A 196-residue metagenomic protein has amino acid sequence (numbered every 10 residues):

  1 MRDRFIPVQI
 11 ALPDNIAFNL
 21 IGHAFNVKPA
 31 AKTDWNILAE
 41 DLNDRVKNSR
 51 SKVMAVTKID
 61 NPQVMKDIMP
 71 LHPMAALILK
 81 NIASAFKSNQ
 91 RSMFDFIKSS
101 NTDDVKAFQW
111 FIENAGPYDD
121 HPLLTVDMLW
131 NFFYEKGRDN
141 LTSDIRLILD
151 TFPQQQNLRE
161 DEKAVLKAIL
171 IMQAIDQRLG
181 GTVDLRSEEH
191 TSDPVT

Functional and structural regions predicted by a protein language model:
M1-W110, P122: Conserved P-loop NTPase catalytic core
I37-E40, D44, L147-D150, L170: Polar/charged alpha-helical tracts
K47-V56, M65-P70, K136-L147, G180-L185: Active-site-adjacent bridging/hinge elements
D67, L71, G137, N157-V165: Secondary-structure capping and boundary motifs in well-ordered enzyme cores
S92-Q155: Long, low-complexity, charged/polar intrinsically disordered regions in eukaryotic proteins
D150-E188, S192: Terminal-proximal interaction/regulatory segments of ATP-powered molecular machines
P194-T196: Hydrophobic alpha-helical segments, chiefly the membrane-spanning helices and signal/signal-anchor peptides
